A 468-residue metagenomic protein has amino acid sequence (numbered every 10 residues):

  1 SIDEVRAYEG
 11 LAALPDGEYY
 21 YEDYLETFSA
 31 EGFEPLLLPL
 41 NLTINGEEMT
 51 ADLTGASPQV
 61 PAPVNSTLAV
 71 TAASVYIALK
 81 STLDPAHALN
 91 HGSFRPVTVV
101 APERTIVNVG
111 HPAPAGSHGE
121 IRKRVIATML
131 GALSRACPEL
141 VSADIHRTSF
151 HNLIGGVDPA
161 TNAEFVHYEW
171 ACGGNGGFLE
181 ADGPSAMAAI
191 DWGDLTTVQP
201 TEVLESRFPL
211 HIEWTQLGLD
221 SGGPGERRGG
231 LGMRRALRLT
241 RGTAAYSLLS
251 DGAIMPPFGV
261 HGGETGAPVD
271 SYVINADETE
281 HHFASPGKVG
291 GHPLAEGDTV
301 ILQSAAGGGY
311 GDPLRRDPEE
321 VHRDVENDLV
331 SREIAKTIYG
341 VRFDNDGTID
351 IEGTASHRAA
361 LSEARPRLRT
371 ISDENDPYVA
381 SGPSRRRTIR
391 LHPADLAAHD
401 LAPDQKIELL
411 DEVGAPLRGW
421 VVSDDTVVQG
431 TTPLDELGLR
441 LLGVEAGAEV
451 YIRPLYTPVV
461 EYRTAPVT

Functional and structural regions predicted by a protein language model:
S1-R369: Glycine/proline-enriched, intrinsically flexible loops and inter-domain linkers
D350-T468: Long, compositionally biased stretches
